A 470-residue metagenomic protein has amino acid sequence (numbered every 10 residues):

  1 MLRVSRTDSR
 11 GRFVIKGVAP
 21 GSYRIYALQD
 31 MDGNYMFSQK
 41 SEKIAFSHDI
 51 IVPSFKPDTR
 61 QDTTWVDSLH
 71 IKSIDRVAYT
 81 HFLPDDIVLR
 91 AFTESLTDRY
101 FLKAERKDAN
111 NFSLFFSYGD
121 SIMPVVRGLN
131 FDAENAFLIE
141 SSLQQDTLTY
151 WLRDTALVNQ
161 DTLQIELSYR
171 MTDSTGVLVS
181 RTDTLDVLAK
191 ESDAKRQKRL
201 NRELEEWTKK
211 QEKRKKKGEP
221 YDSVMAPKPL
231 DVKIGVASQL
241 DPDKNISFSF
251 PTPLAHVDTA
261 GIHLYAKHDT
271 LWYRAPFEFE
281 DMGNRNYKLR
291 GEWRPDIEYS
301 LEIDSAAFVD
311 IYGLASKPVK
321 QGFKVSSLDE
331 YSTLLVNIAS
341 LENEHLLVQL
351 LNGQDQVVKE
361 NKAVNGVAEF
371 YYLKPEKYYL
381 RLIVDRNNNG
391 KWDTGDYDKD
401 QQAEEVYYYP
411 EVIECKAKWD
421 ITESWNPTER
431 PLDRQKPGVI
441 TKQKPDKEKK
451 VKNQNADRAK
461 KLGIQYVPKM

Functional and structural regions predicted by a protein language model:
M1-M470: N-terminal targeting or signal-anchor segments and their processing/structural boundaries
